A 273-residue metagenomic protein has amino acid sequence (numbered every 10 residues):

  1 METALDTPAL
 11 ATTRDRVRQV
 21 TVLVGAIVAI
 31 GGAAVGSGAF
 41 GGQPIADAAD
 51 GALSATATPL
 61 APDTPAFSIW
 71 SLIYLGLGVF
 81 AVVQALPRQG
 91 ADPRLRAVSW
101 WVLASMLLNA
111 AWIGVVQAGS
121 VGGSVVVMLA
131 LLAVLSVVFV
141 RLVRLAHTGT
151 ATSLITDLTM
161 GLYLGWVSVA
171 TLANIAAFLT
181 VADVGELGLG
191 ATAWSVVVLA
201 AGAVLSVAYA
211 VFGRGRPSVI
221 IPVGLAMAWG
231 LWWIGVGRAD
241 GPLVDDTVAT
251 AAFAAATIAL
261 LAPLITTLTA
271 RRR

Functional and structural regions predicted by a protein language model:
L10-V24, W70: N-terminal membrane topogenic signal
R14, L86-P87, R141-H147, G215 (+1 more regions): Membrane-interface capping segments at transmembrane-helix boundaries
V24-G32, W101-L108, W112, A130-F139 (+2 more regions): Alpha-helical transmembrane segments of multi-pass integral membrane proteins
A26-I45: Alpha-helical transmembrane segments of multi-pass membrane proteins
L53-I69, L154-Y163, V184-V196: Short aromatic-rich membrane-water interface segments that cap or initiate transmembrane helices in multi-pass membrane
D92-V102, P217-V223: Membrane-interfacial loop-to-transmembrane alpha-helix junctions, especially the N-terminal start
A111-V125, V184-G185, L189, V211-R216 (+1 more regions): Membrane-interface helix caps and helix-loop-helix hairpins in membrane proteins
L131, T159-A176, G188-Y209, I221-W232: Alpha-helical membrane segments in multi-pass integral membrane proteins
